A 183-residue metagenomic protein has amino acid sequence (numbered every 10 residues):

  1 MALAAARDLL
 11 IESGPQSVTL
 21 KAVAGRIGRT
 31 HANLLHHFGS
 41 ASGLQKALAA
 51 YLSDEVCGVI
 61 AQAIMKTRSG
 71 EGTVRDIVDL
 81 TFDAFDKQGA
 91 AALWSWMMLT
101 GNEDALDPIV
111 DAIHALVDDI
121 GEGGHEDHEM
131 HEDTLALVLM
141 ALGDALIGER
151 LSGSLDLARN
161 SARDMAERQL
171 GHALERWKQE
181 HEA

Functional and structural regions predicted by a protein language model:
M1, A5-G43, A47: Helix-turn-helix
A5-S13, G58-K66, L93, M97 (+2 more regions): Solvent-exposed, amphipathic alpha-helical segments
L9, A84, D119-G123: Short alpha-helical functional segments enriched in proximate histidine and acidic residues
V23-R26, L93-T100, A112, D133-M140: Short acidic/histidine-centered micro-motifs embedded in hydrophobic/aromatic stretches that mark compact functional
A47, G58-A91, D127: Hydrophobic alpha-helical connector segments
S53-D54: Generic helix N-cap/helix-start motif at coil->alpha-helix transitions
D79-H114: Amphipathic alpha-helical segments used for helix-helix packing
E103-D111, I120-A183: Hydrophobic/aromatic-rich alpha-helical bundle segments in the mid-to-C-terminal region
